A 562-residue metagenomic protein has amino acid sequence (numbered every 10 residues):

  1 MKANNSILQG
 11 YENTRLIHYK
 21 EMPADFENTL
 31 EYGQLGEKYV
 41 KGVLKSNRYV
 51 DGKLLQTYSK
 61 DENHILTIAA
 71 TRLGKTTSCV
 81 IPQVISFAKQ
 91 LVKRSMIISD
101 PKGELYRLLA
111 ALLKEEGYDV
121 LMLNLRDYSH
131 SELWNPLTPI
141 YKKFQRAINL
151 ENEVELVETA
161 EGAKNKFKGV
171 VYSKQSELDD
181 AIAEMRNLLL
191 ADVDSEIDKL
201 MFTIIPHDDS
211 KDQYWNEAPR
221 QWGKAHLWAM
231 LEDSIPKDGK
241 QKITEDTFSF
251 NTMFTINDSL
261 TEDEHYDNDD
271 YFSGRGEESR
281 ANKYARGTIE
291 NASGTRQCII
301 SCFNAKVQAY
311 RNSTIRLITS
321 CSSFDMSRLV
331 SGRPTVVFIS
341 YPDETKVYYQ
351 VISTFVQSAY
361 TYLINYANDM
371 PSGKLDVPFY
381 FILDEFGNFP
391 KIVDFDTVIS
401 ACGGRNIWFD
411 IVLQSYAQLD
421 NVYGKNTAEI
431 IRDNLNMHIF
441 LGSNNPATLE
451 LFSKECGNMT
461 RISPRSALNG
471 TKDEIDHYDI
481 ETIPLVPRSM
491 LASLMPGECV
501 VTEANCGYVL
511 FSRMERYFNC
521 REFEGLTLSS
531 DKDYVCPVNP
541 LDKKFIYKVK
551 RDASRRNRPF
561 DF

Functional and structural regions predicted by a protein language model:
A3-L8, E31, R48-V50, L55-I407 (+4 more regions): P-loop NTPase motor domains
Q9-L54: N-terminal pre-Walker A segment at the start of P-loop NTPase domains
I399-V500: Conserved ATP-driven motor cores of ASCE-family P-loop NTPases powering translocation/secretion/packaging/pilus
